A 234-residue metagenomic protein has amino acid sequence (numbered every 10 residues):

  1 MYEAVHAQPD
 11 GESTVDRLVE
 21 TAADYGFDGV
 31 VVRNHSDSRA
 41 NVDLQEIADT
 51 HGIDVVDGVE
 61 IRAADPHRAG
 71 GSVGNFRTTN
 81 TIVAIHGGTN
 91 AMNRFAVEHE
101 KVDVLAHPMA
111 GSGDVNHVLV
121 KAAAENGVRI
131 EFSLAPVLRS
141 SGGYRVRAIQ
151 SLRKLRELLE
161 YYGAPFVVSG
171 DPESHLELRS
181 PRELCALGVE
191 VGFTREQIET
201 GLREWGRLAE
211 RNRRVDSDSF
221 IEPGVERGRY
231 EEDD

Functional and structural regions predicted by a protein language model:
M1-V30, S38-I53, H67-G70, G74 (+2 more regions): Charged catalytic cores and adjacent phosphate/nucleic-acid-binding surfaces used for phosphate/nucleic-acid chemistry
V30-R33, V83-G87, L105: Short, hydrophobic beta-strand segments that form beta-sheet elements in well-ordered domains
H35, G88, A110: Flexible loop residues that form catalytic and substrate-binding hotspots at small-molecule/glycan-binding clefts
V55-I82, H86-T89: A glycine-rich, hydrophobic loop/mini-helix early in the fold
